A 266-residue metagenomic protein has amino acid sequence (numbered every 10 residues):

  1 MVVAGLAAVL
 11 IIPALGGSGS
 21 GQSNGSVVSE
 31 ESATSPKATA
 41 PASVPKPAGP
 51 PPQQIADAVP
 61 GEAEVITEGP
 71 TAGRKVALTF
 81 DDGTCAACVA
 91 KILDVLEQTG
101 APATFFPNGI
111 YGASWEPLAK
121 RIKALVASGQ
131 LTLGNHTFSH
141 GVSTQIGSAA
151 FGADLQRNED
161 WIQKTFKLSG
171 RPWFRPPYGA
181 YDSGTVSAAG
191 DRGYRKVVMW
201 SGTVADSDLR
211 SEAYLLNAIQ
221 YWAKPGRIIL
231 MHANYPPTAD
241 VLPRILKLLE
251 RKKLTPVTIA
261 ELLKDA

Functional and structural regions predicted by a protein language model:
M1-L78, C85-K91, K120, Y214 (+2 more regions): N-terminal pre-catalytic segment of deacetylase/amide-hydrolase enzymes
P47-S143, A150, W161, G170-R171 (+1 more regions): Active-site beta->alpha N-cap acidic-glycine motif
F80-D82, F106-I110, H136-F138, R175-G179 (+3 more regions): Active-site-proximal beta-strand/loop segments in catalytic clefts of secreted hydrolases
A86-A87, H140-V142, Y181-S183, A205 (+2 more regions): Active-site environment of divalent metal-dependent phosphoester hydrolases
V89-L93, T104, W115-A119, S148 (+7 more regions): Extracytoplasmic/secreted envelope proteins and their assembly/folding machinery, especially bacterial periplasmic
E97-F106, T132, S148-G179, L216-M231 (+1 more regions): CE4/NodB-like, metal-dependent polysaccharide N-deacetylase domain that modifies extracellular/periplasmic N-acetylated
A180-W222, L254-D265: His/Asp/Glu-enriched short active-site or ligand-binding loop at hydrolase and phosphoryl-transfer sites
K224-A260: Catalytic grooves of carbohydrate-active enzymes
